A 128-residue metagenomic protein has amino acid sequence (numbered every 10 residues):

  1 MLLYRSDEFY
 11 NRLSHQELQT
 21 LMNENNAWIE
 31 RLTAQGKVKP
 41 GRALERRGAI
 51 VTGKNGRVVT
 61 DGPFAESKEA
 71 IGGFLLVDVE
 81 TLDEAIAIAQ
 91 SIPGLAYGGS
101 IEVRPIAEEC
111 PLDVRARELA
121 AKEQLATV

Functional and structural regions predicted by a protein language model:
M1-V128: Conserved, structured core segments of small domains
